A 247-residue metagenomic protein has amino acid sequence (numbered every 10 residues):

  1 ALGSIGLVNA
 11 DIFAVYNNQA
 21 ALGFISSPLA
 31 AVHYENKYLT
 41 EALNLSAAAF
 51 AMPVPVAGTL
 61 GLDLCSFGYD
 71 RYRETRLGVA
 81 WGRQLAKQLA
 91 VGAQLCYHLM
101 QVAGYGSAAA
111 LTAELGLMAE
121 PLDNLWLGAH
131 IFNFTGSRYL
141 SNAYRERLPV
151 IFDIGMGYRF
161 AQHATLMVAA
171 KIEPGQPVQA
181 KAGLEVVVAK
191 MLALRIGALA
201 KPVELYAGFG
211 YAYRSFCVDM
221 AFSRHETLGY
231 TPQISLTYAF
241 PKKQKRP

Functional and structural regions predicted by a protein language model:
L2-I5, D11-I12, Q19: Acidic, small-polar-rich N-terminal luminal/periplasmic segments of exported/outer-membrane proteins
G6-A10, S27-A30, Y34-P247: Outer-membrane beta-barrel porins/channels
F13-L22, N44-A48: N-terminal periplasmic accessory domains that precede and gate Gram-negative outer-membrane beta-barrel machines
